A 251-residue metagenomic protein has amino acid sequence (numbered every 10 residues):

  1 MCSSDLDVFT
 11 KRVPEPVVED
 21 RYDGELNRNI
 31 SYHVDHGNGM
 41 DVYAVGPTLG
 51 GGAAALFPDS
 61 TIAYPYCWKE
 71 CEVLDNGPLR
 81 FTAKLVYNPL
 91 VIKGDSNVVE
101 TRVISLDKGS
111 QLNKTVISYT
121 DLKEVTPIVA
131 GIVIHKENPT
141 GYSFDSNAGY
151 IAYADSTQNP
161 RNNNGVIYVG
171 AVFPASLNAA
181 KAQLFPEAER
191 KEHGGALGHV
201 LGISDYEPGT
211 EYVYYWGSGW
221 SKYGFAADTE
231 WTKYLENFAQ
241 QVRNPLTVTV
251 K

Functional and structural regions predicted by a protein language model:
M1-S3: Short, small-residue-biased leader/transition segments that mark boundaries at the very start of proteins
T10, E100-L106, Q111-S146: Acidic (Asp/Glu-rich), glycine- and aromatic
V17, Y22-Y32: Compact, glycine/acidic-enriched structural inserts
R28-K108: Extended, loop-rich substrate-binding clefts of extracytoplasmic carbohydrate-active enzymes
E72-L79, K108-S110, Y119-V125, N162 (+1 more regions): A short, structured loop/turn motif at beta-sheet edges
V86-N88, S118-T120, V133, G217-S221: Solvent-exposed residues in well-ordered beta-strands and their adjoining turns, especially edge/terminal strands
E124-A182: Polysaccharide-binding surfaces and accessory modules of carbohydrate-active proteins
F173-K251: Beta-strand-rich recognition/accessory modules
